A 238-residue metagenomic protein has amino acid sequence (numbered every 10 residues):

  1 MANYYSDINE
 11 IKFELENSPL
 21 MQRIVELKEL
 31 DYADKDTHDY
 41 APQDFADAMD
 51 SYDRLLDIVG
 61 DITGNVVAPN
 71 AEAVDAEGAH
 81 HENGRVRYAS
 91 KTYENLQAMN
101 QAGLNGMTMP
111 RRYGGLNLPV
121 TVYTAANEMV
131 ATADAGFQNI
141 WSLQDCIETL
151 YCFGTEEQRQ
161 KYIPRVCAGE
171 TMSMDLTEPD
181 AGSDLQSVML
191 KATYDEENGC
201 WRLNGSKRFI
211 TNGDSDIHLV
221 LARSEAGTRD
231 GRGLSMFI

Functional and structural regions predicted by a protein language model:
M1, F45, M49-D53, E82-V86 (+8 more regions): Hydrophobic alpha-helical scaffolding
M1-E82, V86: Extended, charge-enriched "interface" segments that sit outside catalytic cores
V25-D31, N70-H80, M109-R111, Q138-L143 (+2 more regions): Short coil/turn segments at secondary-structure boundaries
G60-D61, K91-A168, T211-G213: Internal helix-loop-helix
S142-L143, G154-L190, G199: Internal maturation/activation junctions in enzymes
S187-Y194, L221-A222: Short beta-strand elements
C200, N204-I238: A short core secondary-structure module
